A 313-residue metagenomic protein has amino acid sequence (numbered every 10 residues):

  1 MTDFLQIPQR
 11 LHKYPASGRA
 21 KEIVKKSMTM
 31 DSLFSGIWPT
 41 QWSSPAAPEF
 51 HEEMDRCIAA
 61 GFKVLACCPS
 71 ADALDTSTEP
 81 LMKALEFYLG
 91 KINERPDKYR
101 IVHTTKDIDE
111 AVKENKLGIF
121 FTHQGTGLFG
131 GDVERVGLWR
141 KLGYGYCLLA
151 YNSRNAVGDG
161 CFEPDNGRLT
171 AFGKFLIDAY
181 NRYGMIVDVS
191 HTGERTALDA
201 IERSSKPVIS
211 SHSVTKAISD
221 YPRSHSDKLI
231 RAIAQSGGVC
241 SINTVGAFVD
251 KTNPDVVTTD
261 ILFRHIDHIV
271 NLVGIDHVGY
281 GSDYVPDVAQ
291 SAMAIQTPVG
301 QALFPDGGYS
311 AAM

Functional and structural regions predicted by a protein language model:
M1-N166, D220-M313: N-terminal hydrophobic targeting/anchoring segments and the immediately downstream early-domain regions of hydrolases
G127-G130, K141-R223: Divalent metal-binding pocket/active-site signature
